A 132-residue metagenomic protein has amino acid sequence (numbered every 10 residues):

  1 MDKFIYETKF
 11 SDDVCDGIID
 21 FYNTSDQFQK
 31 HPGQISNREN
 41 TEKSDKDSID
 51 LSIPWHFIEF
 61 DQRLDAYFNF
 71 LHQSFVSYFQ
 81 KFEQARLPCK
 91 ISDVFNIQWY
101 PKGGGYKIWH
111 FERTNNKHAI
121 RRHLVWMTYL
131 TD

Functional and structural regions predicted by a protein language model:
M1-V94: Non-heme Fe(II)/2-oxoglutarate
A66-D132: Catalytic core of non-heme Fe(II) oxygenases with the double-stranded beta-helix
